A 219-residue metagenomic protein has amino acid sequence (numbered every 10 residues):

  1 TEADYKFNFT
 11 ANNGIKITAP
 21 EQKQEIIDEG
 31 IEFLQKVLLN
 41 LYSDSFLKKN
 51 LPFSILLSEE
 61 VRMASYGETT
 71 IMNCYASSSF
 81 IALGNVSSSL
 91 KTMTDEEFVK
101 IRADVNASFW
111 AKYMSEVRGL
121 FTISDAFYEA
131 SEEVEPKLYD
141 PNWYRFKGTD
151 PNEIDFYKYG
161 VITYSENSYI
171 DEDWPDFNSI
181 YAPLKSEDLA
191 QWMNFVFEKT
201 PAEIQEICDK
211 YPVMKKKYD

Functional and structural regions predicted by a protein language model:
T1-D219: First exposed extracellular module after export/assembly in secreted or surface-exposed proteins
